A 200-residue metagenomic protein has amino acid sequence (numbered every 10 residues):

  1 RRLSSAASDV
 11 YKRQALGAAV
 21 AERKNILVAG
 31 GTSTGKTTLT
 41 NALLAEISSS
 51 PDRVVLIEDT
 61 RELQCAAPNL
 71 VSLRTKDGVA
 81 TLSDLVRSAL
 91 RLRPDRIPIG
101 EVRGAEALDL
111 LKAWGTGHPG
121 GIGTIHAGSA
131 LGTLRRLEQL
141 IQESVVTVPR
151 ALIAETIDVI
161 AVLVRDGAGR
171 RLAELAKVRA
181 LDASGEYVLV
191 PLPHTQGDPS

Functional and structural regions predicted by a protein language model:
R1-A7, Y11: Single conserved hydrophobic/aromatic residue that forms the stacking wall/gate of nucleotide- or nucleobase-binding
D9-V20: Pre-Walker A adenine-sensing motif
V28: Hydrophobic anchor at the beta1->P-loop junction of P-loop NTPases
T32: The conserved Walker
K36: Conserved lysine of the Walker
L39: Hydrophobic positions on the alpha1 helix immediately C-terminal to the Walker A/P-loop
L44-S88, T133-L137: P-loop NTPase switch/communication element
T60, C65, A89-A180: Conserved P-loop NTPase nucleotide-binding/switch module
